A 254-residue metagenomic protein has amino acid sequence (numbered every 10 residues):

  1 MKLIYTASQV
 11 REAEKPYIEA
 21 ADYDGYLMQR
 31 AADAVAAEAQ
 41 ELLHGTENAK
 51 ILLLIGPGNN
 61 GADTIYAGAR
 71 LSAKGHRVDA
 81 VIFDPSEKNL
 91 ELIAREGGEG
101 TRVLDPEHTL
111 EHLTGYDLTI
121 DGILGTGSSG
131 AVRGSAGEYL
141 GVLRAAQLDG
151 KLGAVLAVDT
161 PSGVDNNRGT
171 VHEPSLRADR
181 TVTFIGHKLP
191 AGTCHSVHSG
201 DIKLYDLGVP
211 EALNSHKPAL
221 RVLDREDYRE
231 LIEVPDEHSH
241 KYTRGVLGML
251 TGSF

Functional and structural regions predicted by a protein language model:
M1-I82, R180, A191-F254: Small-residue (G/A/S/T)-rich helix-start motifs and N-terminal tracts that mark the onset
E19-A20, D105, Y116, R168 (+1 more regions): Short, functionally important structural connectors and interaction interfaces within domains
A36-G125, A131-V158: Nucleotide and nucleotide-moiety/phosphate-recognizing core
G100-E107, S162-N166, D227-E233: Short gly/ser/thr-rich secondary-structure transition/capping motifs
L118, I123-A219: Internal gly/pro-rich beta-alpha loop/helix module that stabilizes soluble enzyme cofactors or their anionic handles
